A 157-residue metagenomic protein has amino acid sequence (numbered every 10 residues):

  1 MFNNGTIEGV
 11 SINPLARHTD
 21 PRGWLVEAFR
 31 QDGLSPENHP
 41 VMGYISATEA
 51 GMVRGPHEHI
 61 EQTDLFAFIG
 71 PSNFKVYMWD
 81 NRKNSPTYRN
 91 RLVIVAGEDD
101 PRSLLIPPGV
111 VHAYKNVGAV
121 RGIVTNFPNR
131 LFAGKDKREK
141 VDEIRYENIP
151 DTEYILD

Functional and structural regions predicted by a protein language model:
M1-D100, G118-D157: Non-catalytic, conserved peripheral segments adjacent to functional cores
D100-L105, V110-G118: Beta-rich strand-turn-strand
